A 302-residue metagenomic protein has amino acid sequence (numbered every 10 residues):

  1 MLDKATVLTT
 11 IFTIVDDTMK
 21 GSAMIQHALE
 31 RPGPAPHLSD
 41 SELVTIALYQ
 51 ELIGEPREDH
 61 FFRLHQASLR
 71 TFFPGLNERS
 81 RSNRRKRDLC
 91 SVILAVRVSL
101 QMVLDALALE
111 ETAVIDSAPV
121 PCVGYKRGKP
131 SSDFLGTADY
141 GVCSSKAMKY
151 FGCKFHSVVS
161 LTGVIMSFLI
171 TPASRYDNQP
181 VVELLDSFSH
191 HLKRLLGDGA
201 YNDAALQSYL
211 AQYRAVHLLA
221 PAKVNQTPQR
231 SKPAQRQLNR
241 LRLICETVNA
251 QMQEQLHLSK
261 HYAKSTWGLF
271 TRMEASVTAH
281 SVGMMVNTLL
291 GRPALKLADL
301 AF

Functional and structural regions predicted by a protein language model:
M1-F302: Short alpha-helical elements
